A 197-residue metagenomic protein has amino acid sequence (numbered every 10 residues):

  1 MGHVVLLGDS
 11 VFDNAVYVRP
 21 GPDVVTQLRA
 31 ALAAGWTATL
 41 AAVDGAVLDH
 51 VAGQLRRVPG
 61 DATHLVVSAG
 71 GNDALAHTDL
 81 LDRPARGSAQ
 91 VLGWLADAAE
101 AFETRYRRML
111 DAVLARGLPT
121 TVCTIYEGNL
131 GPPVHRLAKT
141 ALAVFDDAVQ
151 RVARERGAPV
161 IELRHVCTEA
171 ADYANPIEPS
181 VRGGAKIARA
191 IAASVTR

Functional and structural regions predicted by a protein language model:
M1-A46, A52-D61: Serine-esterase "nucleophile elbow" of acetyl-processing enzymes
R19-A30, V47, G87, A101 (+2 more regions): Secondary-structure junction/capping motif
G53-R197: Alpha-helical cap/lid subdomain in secreted, periplasmic, or secretory-pathway luminal O-acyl-processing enzymes
